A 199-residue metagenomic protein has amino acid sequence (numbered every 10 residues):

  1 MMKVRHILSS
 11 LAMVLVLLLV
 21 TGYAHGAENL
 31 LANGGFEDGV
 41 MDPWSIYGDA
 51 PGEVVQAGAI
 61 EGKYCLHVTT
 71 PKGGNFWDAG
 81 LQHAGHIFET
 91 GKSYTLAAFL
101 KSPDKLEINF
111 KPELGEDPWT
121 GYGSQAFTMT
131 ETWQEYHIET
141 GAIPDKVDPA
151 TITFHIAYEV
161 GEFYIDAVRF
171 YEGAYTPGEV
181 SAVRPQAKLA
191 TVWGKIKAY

Functional and structural regions predicted by a protein language model:
M2-A12: Bacterial N-terminal signal peptides that target proteins for export
S10-V20: Bacterial N-terminal signal peptides
Y23-Y199: Extracellular and organelle-lumenal recognition/adhesion modules and their flexible linkers in secreted
